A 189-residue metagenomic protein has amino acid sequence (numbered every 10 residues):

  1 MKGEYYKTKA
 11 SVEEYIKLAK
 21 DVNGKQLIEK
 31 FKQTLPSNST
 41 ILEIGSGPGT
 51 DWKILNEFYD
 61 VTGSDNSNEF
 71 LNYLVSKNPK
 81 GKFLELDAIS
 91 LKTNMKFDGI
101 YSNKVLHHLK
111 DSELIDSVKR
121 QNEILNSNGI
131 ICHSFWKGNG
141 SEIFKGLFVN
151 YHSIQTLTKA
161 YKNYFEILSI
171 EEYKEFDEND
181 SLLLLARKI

Functional and structural regions predicted by a protein language model:
M1-L42, G47-K92, L109-D116, I130-I189: Class I (Rossmann-like) S-adenosyl-L-methionine-dependent methyltransferase catalytic domain, capturing the SAM-binding
Y101: A conserved beta-strand element that flanks and buttresses the S-adenosyl-L-methionine
K104-V105: Short catalytic micro-motifs in class I SAM-dependent methyltransferases
I115-S127: A short glycine-rich, Lys/Arg-flanked "PGG" loop and its adjoining helix->strand segment in the class I
